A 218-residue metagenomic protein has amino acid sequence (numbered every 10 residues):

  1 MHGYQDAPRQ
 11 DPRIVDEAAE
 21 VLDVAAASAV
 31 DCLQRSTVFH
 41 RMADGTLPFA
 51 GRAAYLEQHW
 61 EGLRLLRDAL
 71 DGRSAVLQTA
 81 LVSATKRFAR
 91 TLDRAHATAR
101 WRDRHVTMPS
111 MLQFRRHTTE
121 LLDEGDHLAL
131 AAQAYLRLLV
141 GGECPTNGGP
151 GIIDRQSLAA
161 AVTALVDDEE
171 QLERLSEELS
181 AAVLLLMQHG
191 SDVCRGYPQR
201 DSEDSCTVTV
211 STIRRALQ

Functional and structural regions predicted by a protein language model:
M1-Q218: Metal- and O2-centered redox machinery and metal/ROS homeostasis
